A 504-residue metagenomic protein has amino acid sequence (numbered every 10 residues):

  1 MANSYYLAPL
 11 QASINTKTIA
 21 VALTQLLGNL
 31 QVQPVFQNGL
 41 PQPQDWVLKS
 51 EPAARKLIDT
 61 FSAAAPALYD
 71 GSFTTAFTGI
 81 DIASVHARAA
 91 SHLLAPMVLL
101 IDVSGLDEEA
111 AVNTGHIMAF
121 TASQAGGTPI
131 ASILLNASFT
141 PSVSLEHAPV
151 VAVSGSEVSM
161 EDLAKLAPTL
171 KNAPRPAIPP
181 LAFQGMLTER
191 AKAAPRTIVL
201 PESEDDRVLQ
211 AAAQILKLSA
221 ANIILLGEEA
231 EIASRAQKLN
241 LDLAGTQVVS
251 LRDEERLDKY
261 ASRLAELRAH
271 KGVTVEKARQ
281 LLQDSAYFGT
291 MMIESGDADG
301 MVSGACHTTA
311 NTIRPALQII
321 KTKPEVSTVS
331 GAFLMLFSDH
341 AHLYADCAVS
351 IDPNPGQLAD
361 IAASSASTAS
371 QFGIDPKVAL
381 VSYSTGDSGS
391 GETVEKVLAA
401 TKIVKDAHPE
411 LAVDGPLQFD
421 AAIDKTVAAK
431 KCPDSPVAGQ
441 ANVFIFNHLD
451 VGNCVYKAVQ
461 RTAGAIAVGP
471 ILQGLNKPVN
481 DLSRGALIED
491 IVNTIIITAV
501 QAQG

Functional and structural regions predicted by a protein language model:
A2, F61-P66, G127-T128, A298-D299 (+1 more regions): Short, high-confidence coil segments that cap the C-terminus of an alpha-helix and link into the following beta-strand
A2-F120: ATP-dependent carboxylate-amine ligase catalytic core
N3-L7, P52, V112-L181: C-terminal lobe/tail of nucleotide-utilizing enzymes
Y6, P66-D70, V98-L100, L134 (+4 more regions): Structural motif
N15, D107-E109, A137-L145, V208 (+1 more regions): Short, charged/polar "capping" segments at the starts of alpha-helices and the immediately preceding loops
T18-L26, A83-L94, A111-G126, A131 (+2 more regions): Histidine-anchored nucleotide/phosphate-binding helix
Q33-Q37, L99-I101, A131-A137, N222-A230 (+1 more regions): Short internal beta-strands
A177-A438, V443-G504: Anion-binding alpha/beta catalytic cores of soluble intermediary-metabolism enzymes, centered on
